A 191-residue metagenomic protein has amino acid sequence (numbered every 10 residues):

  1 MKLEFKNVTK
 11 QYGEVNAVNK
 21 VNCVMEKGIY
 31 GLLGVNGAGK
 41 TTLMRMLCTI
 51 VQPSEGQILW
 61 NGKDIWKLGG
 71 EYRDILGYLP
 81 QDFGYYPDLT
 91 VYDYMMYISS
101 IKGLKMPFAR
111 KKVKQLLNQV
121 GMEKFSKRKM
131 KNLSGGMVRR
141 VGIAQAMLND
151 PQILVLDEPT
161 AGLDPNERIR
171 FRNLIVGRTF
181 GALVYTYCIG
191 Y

Functional and structural regions predicted by a protein language model:
V35-G39: Walker A (P-loop) phosphate-binding loop of ABC-type ATPase nucleotide-binding domains
G56-K67, E71-Y72: Conserved ABC transporter NBD signature motif
M96, S100, P107-F125: Conserved ABC ATPase "signature" region
K129-L133: Conserved ABC ATPase signature
D150: Conserved catalytic motifs of ABC-family nucleotide-binding domains
L154-D157: Catalytic Walker B motif of ABC-type/P-loop ATPase nucleotide-binding domains
